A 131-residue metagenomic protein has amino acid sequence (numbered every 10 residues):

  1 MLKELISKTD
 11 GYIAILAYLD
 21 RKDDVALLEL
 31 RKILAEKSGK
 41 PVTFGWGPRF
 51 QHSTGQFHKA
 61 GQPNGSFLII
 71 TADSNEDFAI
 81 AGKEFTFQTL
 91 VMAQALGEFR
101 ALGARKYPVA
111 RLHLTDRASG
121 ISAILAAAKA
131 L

Functional and structural regions predicted by a protein language model:
M1-L131: Phosphate-moiety recognition in structured ligand-binding domains
